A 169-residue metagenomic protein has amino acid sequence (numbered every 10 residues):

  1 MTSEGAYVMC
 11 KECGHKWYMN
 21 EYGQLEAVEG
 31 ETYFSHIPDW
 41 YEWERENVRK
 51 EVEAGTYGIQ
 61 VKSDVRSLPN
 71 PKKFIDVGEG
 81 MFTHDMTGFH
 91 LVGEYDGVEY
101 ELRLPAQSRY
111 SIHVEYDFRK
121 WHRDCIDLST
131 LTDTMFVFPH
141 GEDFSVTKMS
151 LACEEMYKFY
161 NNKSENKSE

Functional and structural regions predicted by a protein language model:
T2, W17-M19, G78-T87, V137: Broad, structure-driven detector of short, well-ordered beta-strand segments within folded domains
T2-E31: Cys/His-rich short segments
Y7, K16, M86-H90, S108 (+1 more regions): Structural motif
V8, I59, S63-V65, T87-E94 (+1 more regions): Short polybasic amphipathic segments
K16-Y18, S67-I75, V92-L102, T130-V146: Short, surface-exposed beta-strand/loop "edge" segments at domain boundaries and coil↔beta transitions
L25-F82: Anionic N-terminal interaction surfaces
K72-M81, D85-R123: Phosphoinositide-binding peripheral membrane targeting modules
A106-E169: Acidic, Ser/Thr- and proline-rich intrinsically disordered linker/docking segments of eukaryotic scaffolds
